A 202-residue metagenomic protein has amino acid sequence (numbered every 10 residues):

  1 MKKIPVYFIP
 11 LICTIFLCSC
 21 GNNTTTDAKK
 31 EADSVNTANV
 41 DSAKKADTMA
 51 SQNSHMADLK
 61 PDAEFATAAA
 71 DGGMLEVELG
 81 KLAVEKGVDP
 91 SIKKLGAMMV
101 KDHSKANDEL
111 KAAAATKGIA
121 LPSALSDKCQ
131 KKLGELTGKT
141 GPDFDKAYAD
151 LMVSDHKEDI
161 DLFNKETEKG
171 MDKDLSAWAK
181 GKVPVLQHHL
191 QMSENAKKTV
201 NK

Functional and structural regions predicted by a protein language model:
K2-Y7, T14, G21-K202: His/Met- and acidic-residue-enriched segments that coordinate or traffic transition-metal cofactors and support
